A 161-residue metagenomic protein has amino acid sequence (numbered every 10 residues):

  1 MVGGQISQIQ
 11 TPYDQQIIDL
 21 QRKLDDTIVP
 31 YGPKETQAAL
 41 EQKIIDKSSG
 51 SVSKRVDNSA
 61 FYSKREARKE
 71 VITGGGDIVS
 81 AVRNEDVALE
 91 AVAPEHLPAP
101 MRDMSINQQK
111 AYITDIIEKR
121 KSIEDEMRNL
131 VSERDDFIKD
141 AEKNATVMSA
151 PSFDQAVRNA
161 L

Functional and structural regions predicted by a protein language model:
M1-L161: P/S/T/G-enriched low-complexity
